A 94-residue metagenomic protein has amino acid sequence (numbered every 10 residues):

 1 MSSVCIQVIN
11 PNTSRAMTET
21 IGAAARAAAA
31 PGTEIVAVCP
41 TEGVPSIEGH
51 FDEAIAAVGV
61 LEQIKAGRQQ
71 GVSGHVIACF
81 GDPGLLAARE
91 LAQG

Functional and structural regions predicted by a protein language model:
M1-L61: N-terminal glycine-rich anion-binding loop in soluble enzyme alpha/beta folds
A57-G94: Glycine/small-residue-rich loop that forms an oxyanion/phosphate-binding "nest" at active or ligand-binding sites
